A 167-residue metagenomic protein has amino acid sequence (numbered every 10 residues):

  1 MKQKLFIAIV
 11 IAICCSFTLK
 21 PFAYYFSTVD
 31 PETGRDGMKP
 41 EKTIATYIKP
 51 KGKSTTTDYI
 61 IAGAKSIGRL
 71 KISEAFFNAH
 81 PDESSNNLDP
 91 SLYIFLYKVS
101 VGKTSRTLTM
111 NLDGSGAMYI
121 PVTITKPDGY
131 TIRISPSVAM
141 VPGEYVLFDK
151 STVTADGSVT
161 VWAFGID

Functional and structural regions predicted by a protein language model:
K4-C14: Sec-dependent N-terminal signal peptides
L19-D113, K150-D167: Primarily secretory-pathway and cell-envelope proteins
R106-G129: Extended, solvent-exposed segments with strong compositional bias
G129-T131, P142, V159-V161: Extracellular structured ligand-interaction cores
T131-S137: Exposed aromatic-hydrophobic patches
A139-F148: A glycine-anchored, Pro-Gly-centered beta-turn/N-cap motif
